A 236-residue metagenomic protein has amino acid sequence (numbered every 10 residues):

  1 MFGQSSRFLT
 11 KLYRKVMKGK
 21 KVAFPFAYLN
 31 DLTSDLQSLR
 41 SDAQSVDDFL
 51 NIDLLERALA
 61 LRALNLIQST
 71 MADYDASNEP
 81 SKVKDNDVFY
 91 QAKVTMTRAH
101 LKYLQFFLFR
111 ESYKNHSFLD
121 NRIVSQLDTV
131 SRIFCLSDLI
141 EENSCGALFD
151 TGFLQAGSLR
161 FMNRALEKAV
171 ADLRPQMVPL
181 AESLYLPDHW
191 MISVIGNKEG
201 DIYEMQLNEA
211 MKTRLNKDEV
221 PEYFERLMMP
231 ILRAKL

Functional and structural regions predicted by a protein language model:
M1-L236: Flavin-dependent oxidoreductase catalytic core characteristic of acyl-CoA dehydrogenase/oxidase-like enzymes
